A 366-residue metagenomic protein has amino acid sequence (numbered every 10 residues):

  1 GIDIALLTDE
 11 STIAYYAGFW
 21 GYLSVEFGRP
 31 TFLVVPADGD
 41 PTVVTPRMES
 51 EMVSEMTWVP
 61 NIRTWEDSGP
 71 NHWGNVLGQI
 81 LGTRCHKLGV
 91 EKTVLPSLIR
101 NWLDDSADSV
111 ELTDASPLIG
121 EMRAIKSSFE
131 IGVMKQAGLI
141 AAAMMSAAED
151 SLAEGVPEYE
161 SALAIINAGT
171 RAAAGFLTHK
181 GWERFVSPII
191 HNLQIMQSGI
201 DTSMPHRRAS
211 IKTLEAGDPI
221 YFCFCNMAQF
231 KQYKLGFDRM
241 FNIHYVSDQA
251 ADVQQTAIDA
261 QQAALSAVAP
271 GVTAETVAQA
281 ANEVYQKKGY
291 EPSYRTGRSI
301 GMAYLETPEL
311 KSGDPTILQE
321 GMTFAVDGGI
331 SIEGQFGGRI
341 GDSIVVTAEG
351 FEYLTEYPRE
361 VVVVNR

Functional and structural regions predicted by a protein language model:
G1-R366: Active-site neighborhoods and metal-handling regions in enzymes and metal-associated proteins
